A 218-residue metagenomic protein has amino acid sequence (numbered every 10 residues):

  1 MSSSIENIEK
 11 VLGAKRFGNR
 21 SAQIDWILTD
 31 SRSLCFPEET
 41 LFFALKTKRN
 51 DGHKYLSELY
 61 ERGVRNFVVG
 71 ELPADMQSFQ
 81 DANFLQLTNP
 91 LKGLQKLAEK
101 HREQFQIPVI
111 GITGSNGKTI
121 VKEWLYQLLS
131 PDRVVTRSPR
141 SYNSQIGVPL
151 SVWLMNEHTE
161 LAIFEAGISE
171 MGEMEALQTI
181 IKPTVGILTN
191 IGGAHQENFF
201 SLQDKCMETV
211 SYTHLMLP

Functional and structural regions predicted by a protein language model:
M1-K96: N-terminal leader/targeting and accessory segments in enzymes
L12, K92-L215: Phosphate-binding loop of NTP-binding sites
